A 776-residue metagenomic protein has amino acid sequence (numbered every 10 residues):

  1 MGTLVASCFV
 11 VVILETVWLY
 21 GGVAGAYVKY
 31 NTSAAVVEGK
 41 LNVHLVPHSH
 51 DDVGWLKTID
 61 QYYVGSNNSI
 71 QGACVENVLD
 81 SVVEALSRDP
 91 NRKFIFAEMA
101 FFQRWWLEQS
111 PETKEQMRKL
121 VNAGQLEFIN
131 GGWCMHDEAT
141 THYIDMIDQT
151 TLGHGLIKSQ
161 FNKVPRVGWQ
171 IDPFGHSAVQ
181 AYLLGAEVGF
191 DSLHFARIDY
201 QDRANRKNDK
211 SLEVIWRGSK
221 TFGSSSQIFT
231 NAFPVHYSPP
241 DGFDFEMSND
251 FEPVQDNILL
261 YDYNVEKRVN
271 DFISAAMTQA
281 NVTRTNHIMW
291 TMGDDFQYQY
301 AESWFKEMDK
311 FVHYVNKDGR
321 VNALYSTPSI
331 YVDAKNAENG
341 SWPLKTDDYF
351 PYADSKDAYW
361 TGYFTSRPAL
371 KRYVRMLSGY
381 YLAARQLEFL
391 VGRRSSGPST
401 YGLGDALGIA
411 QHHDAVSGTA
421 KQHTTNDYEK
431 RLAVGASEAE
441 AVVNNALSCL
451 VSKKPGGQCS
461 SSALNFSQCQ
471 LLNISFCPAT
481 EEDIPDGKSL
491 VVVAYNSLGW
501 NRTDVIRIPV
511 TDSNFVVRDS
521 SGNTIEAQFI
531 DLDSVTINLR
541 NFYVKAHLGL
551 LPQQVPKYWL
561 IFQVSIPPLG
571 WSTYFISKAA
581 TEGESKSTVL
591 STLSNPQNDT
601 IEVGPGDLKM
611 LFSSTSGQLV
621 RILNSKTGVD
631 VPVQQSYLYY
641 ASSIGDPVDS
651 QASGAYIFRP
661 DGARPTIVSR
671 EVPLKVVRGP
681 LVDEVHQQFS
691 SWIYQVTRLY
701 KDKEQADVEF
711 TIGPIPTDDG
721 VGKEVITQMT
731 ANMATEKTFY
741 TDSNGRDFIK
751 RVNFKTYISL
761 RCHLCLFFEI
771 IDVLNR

Functional and structural regions predicted by a protein language model:
M1-Y20: Classical eukaryotic N-terminal signal peptides for Sec-dependent ER targeting/secretion, especially the positively
T3-L4, W559, T573, T581: Contiguous transmembrane helix-bundle modules in multi-pass membrane proteins
V11-L14, F658, I771: Residues marking helix boundaries in flexible regions
G22-V491, S497, T511-N514, S520-N538 (+7 more regions): Catalytic-domain carbohydrate-binding cleft regions of carbohydrate-active enzymes
V28-K40, A546-S565, T581-G606: Short acidic, Pro/Gly- and aromatic-enriched capping/linker segments at domain boundaries
N281, Y495-N496, H547-P552: Short, flexible, solvent-exposed loop/turn segments with mixed acidic/basic and small polar residues
S497-V505, F575-S642, Y700: Beta-strand-rich N-terminal accessory domains
Q553-V555, Y640-S642, D649, S653: Catalytic-center loop of serine/cysteine hydrolases
